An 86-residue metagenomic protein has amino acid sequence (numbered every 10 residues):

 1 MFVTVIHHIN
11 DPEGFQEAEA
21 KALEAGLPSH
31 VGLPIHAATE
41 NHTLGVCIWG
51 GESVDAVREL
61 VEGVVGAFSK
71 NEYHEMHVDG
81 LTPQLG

Functional and structural regions predicted by a protein language model:
M1-E62, A67-F68, E75-G86: Short S/T/G/P-rich N-terminal loop/turn motif that feeds into the first structured element of a domain
